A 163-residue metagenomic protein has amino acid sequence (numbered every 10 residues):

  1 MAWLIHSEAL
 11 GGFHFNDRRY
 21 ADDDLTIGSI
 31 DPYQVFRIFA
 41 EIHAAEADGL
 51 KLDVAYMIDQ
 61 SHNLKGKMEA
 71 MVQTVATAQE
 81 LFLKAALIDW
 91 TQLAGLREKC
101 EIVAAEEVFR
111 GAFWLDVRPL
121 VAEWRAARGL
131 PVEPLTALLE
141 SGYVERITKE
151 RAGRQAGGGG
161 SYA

Functional and structural regions predicted by a protein language model:
M1-A163: Histidine-acidic metal/acid-base catalytic patches
